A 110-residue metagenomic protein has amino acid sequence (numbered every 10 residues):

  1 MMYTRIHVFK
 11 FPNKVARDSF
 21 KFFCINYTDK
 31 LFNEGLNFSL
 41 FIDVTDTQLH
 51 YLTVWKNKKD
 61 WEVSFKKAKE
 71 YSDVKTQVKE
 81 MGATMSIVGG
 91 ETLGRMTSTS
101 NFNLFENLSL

Functional and structural regions predicted by a protein language model:
T4-K10: Active-site-flanking beta-strand signature of metal-NTP-handling nucleotidyl enzymes and homologous cyclase-like
K10, L52-V54: Short hydrophobic/aromatic beta-strand micro-patches that form the beta-sheet surface supporting nucleotide- or nucleic
K10-F22: Short, surface-exposed ligand-recognition loops at beta-strand->loop->(often short) alpha-helix junctions that present
N26-N37, V54-M96, L110: An amphipathic, aromatic/His-enriched active-site/gating alpha helix that lines ligand/cofactor pockets
F38-I42: Short, solvent-exposed loop/turn elements at beta->coil junctions and helix N-caps that rim active or binding pockets
L104-L110: Intrinsically disordered, low-complexity terminal tails and linkers in eukaryotic proteins, enriched in charged/polar
